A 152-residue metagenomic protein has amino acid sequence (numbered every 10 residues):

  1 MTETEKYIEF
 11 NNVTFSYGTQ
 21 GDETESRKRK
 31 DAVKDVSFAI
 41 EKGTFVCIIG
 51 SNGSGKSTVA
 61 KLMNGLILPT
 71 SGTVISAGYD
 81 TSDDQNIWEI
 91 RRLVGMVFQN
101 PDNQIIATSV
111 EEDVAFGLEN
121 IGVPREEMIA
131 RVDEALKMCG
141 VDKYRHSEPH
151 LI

Functional and structural regions predicted by a protein language model:
I49-S51: The feature captures the beta-strand-to-loop junction immediately N-terminal to the Walker
N64: Helix-to-loop junction immediately C-terminal to a conserved catalytic motif
G72-D83, I90: Conserved ABC transporter NBD signature motif
D102, T108-E119, I129, D133: Short helical segment in ABC ATPase nucleotide-binding domains corresponding to the A-loop/adjacent helical element
E126-R145: Conserved ABC ATPase "signature" region
E148-I152: Conserved ABC ATPase signature
